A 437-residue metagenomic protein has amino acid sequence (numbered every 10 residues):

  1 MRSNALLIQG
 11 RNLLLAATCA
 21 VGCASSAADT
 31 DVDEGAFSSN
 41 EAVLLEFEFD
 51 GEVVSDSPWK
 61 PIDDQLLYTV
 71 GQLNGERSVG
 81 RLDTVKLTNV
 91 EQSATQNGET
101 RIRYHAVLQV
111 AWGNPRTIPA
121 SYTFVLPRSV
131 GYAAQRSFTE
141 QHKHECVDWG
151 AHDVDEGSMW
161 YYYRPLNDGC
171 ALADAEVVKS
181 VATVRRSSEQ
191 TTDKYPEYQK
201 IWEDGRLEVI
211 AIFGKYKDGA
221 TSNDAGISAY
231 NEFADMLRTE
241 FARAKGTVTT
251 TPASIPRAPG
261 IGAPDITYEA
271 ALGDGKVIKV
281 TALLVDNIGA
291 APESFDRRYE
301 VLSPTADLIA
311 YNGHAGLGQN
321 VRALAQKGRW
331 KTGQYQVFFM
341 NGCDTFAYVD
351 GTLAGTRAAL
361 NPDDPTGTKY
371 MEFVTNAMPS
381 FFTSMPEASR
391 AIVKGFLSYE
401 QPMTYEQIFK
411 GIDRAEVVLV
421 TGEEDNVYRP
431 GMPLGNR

Functional and structural regions predicted by a protein language model:
R2-L14: Bacterial N-terminal signal peptides that target proteins for export
A20-G22: C-terminal motif of bacterial Sec signal peptides marking the signal peptidase cleavage site
A24-S26: Bacterial signal peptide processing site
D31-W112: Long, solvent-exposed N-terminal ectodomains/accessory regions that are displayed to the extracellular/lumenal milieu
A106-G262: Non-catalytic propeptide/linker segments at domain boundaries
G219-N223, A290-A291, L317-A325, A347-G351 (+1 more regions): Extracytoplasmic/secreted cell-surface and envelope-processing proteins
S254-T345: Catalytic-core segments of thiol-dependent peptidases
V337-R437: Active-site-proximal C-terminal subdomain of hydrolase catalytic domains
